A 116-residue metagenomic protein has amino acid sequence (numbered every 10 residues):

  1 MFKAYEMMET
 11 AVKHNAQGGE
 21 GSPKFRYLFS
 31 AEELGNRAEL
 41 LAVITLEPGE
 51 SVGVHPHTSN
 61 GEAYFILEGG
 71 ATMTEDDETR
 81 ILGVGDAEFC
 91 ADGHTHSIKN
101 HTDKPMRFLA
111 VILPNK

Functional and structural regions predicted by a protein language model:
M1-A38: A short, N-terminal "cap"/entry segment at the start of jelly-roll beta-barrel domains of the cupin/DSBH fold
Y27, A42-T58: Conserved short histidine dyad/triad with adjacent acidic residue
L34-R37, E47-E50, G70, P114-K116: Short, charged/polar surface micro-motifs in flexible loops or helix N-caps
P48, S59-N60, E78, H94-T95 (+1 more regions): A generic "binding-loop/recognition-motif" signal
S51-G53, T72, E88, D92-S97: Histidine-centered metal-chelating micro-motifs
S59-G61, F65-A71: Glycine- and acidic-residue-biased ligand/ion/polar-headgroup-sensing regions
E78-D92: Short acidic-glycine-tyrosine-enriched beta hairpin
D92-K116: Ligand-binding loop in jelly-roll beta-barrel domains
